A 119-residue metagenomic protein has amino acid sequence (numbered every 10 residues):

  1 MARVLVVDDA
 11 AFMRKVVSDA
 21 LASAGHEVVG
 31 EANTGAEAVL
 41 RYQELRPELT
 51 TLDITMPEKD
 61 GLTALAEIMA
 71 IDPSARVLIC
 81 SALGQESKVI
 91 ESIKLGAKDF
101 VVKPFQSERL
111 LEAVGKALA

Functional and structural regions predicted by a protein language model:
A11-G30: Two-component/phosphorelay signaling modules centered on CheY-like receiver
T34-E37, D60-T63: Acidic catalytic/metal-coordinating carboxylates
L45-T51: Active-site beta3 strand of CheY-like receiver
M56: Receiver (REC) domain active-site loop signature in two-component systems and cognate sites in sensor histidine kinases
L83-G84: Short, conserved "switch-loop" micro-motifs in signal-transduction and mechanochemical regulators
S87, F105-V114: C-terminal output helix
